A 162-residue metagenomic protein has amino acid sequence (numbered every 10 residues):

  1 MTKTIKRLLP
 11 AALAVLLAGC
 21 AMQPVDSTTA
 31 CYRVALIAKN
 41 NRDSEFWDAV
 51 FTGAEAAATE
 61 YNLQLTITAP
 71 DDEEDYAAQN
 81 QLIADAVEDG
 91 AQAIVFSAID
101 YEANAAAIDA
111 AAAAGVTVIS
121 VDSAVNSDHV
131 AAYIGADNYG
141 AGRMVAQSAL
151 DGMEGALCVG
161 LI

Functional and structural regions predicted by a protein language model:
M1-T2, V34: Coiled-coil-like amphipathic alpha-helices with heptad-repeat character
T2-L9: Bacterial N-terminal signal peptides that target proteins for export
P10-A11, D43: General helical structural elements
L13-A21: Hydrophobic core
C20-I162: A residue-level marker of the well-folded mature domains of exported/periplasmic proteins
